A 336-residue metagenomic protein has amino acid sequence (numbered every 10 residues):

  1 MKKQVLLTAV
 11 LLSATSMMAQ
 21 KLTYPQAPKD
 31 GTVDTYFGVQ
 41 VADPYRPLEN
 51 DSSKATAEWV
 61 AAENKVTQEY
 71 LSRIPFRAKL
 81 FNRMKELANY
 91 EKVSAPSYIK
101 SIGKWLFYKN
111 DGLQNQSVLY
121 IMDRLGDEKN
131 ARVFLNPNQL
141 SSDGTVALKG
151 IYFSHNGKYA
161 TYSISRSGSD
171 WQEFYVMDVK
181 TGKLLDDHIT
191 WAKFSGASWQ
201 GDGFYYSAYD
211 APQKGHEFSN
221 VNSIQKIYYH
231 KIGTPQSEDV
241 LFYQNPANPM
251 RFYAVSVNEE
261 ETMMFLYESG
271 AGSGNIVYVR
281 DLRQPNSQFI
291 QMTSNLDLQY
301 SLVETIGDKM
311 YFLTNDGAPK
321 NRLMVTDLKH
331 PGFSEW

Functional and structural regions predicted by a protein language model:
M1-K21: Bacterial Sec-dependent N-terminal signal peptides
T8, A19-W336: Beta-propeller folds
